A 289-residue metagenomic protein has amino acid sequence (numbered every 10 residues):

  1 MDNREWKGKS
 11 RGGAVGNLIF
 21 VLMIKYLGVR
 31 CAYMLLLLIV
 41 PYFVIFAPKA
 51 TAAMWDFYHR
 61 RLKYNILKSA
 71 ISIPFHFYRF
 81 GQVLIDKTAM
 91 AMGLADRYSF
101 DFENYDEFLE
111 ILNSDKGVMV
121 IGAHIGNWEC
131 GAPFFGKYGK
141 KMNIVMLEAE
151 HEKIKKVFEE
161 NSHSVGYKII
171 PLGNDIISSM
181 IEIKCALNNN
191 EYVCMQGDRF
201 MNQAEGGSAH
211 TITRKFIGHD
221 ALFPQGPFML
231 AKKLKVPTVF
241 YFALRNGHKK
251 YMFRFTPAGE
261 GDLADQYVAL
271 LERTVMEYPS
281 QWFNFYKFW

Functional and structural regions predicted by a protein language model:
M1-M119, K155, E159: Membrane-anchoring hydrophobic helices of lipid-metabolizing enzymes
L37, I71-S72, E148, D175 (+2 more regions): Residue-level "edge-of-site" marker
F46, L112, K137, S164 (+1 more regions): Non-catalytic C-terminal accessory region of glycerolipid acyltransferases and related lyso-lipid remodeling enzymes
L67-K68, S72-F75, Q82, S114-N174 (+1 more regions): Catalytic core of membrane glycerolipid acyltransferases/transacylases, capturing the structured, soluble-facing
L94-F100, K168-N174, F216-G218, E260-G261: Short, flexible loop segments at the rims of nucleotide/cofactor-binding pockets, characterized by
E103, V145-L147, L172, T256-A258 (+1 more regions): Conserved beta-strand termini and adjacent loop/short-helix elements that scaffold enzyme active sites in alpha/beta
